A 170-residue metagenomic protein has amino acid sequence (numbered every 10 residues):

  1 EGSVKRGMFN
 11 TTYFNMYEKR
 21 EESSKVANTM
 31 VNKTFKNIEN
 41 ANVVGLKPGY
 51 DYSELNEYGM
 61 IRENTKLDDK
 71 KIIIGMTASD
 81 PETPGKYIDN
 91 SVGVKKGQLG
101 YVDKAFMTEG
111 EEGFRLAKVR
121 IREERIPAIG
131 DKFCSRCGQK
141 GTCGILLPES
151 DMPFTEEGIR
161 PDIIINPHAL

Functional and structural regions predicted by a protein language model:
E1-L170: Conduit-forming functional cores of very large proteins
